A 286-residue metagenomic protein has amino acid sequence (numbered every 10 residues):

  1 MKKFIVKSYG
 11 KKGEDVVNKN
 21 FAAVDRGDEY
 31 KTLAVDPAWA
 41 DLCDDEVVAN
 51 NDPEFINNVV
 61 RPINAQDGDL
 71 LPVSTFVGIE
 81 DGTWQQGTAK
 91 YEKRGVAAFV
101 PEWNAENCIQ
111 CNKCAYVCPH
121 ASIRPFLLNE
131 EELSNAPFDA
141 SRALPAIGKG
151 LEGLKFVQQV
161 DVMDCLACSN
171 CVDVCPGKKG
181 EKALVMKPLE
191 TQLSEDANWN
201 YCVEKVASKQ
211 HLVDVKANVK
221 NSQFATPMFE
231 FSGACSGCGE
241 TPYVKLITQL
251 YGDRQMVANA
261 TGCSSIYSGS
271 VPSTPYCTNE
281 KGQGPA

Functional and structural regions predicted by a protein language model:
I5-C165, V172-A286: Ferredoxin-type iron-sulfur electron-transfer modules and their immediate structural context
